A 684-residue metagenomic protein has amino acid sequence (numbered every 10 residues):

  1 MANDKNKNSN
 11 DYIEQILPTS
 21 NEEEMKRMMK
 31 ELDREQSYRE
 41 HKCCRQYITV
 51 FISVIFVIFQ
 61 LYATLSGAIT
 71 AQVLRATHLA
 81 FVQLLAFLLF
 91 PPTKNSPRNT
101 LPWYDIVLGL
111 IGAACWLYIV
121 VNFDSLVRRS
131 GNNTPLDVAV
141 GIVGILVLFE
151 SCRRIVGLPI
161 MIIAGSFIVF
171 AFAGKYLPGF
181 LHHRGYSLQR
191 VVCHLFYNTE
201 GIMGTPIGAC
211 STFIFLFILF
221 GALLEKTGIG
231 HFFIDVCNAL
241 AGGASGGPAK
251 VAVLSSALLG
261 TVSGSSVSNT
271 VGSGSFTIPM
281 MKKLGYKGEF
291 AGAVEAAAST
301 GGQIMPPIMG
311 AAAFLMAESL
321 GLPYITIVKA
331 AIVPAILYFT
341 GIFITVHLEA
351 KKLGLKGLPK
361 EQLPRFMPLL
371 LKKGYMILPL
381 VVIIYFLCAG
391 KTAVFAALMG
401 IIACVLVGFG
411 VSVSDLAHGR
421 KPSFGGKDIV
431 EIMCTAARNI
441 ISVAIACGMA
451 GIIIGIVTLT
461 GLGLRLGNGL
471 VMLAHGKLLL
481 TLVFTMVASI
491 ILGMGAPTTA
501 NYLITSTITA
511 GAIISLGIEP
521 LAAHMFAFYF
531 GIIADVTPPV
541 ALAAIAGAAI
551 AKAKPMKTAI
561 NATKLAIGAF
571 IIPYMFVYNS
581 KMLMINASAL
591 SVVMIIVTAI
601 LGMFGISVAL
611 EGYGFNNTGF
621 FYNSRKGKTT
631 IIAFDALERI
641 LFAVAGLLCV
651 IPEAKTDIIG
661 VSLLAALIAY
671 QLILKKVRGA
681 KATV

Functional and structural regions predicted by a protein language model:
M1-R128, V138-I142: Conserved, well-structured core domains of diverse proteins
A2-C44, I332-N439, L542-A645, K675-V684: Long, contiguous bundles of hydrophobic transmembrane helices that form the permeation core of multi-pass
T49-V54, L74-L88, Y104-A113, V138-V147 (+10 more regions): Hydrophobic mid-bilayer segments of alpha-helices in multi-pass membrane transport proteins, especially secondary
A63-G67, L89-T100, S125-L126, G144-L158 (+2 more regions): Membrane-water interface regions at transmembrane-helix termini and the short interhelical loops of multi-pass membrane
P135-A139, E200-F213, A239-V253, L284-F290 (+5 more regions): Membrane-interfacial loop-to-helix junctions in multi-pass transporters
E150-S151, I155, G165-F180, L188-V192 (+7 more regions): Core transmembrane alpha-helical segments of multi-pass membrane transporters/permeases
G221-E225, S256-S265, A297-Q303, I454 (+3 more regions): Transmembrane alpha-helix interface/packing and boundary motifs in multi-pass membrane proteins, characterized by
I234-G302, I308-L315, G321, T498-F530 (+1 more regions): Hydrophobic transmembrane alpha-helices that form the pore/transport pathway of multi-pass ion and small-solute
